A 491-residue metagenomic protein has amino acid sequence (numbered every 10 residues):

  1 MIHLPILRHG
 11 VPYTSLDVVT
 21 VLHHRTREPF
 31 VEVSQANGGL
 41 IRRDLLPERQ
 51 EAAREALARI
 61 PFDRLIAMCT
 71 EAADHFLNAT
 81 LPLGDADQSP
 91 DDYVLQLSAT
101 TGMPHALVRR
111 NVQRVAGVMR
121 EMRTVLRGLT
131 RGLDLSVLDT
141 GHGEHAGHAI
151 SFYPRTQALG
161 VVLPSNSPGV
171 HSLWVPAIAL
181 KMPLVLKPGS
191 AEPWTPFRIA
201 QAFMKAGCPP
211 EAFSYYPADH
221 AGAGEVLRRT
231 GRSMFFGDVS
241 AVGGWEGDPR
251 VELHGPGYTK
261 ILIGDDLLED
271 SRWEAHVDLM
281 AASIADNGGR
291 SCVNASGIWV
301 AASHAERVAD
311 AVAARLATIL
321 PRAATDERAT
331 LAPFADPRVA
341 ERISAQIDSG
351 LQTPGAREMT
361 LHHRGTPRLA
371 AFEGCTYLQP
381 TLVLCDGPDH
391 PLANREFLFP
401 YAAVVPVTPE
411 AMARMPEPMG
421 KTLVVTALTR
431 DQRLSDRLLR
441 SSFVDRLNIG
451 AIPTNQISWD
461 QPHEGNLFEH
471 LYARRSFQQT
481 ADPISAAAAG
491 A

Functional and structural regions predicted by a protein language model:
M1-H148, T318: N-terminal Rossmann-like NAD(P)+-binding subdomain of aldehyde/semialdehyde dehydrogenases
I2, S303, Q432-R433: Alpha-helix/helix-capping structural signal
H23-A36, F62-L77, P188, K205-P210 (+3 more regions): Conserved C-terminal structural/oligomerization subdomain of aldehyde/semialdehyde dehydrogenase
R27, L65, K181, F213 (+6 more regions): Residue-level signal for inorganic ion chemistry
I41, A67, M103, G247-D248 (+6 more regions): Catalytic cores of nucleotide-enabled group-transfer and carboxylate-activating enzymes in metabolic and assembly-line
E71, A202-C208, T230-R232, D238-G387 (+1 more regions): ALDH superfamily catalytic-core signature
R131-A275: Rossmann-like NAD(P) dinucleotide-binding subdomain of oxidoreductase/dehydrogenase enzymes
P217-L227, P333-R342, W459: Short, conserved secondary-structure transition motifs
